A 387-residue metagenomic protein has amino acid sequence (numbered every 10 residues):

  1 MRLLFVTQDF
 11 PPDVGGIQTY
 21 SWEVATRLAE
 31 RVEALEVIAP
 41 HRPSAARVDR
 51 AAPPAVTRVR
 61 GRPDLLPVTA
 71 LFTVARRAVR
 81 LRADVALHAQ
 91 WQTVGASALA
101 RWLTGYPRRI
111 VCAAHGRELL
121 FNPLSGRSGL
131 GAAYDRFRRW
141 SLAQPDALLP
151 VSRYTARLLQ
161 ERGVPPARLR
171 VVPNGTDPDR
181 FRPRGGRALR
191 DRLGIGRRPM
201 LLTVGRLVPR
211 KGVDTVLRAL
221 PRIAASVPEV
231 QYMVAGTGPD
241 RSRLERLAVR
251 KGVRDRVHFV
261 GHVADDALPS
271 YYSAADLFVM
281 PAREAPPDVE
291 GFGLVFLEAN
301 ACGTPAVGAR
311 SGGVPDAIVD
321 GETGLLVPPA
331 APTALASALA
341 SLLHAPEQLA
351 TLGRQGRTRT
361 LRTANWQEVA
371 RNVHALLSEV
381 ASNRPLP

Functional and structural regions predicted by a protein language model:
L4, L149, I195-K211, L217-L220: Conserved donor-binding/catalytic core segment of Leloir-type glycosyltransferases
V68-T69, R108-V111, R117-A143: Nucleotide-sugar donor phosphate/pyrophosphate-binding loop at the beta->alpha transition of glycosyltransferases
H88-V94: Short His-centered aromatic/hydrophobic patch
Y154, G175: Carbohydrate-associated surface elements
R182-I195: A short helix/loop element that forms part of the nucleotide-sugar donor recognition site in Leloir-type
E229, R256, S341, Q348-T363 (+1 more regions): A short, well-ordered alpha-helix in the C-terminal region of glycosyltransferases
S242-A267: Nucleotide-activated donor-binding/catalytic signature segment of Leloir-type glycosyltransferases, i.e., the conserved
D320-G321, L325-P332, S341-E347: Conserved acidic donor-binding segment of nucleotide-sugar-dependent glycosyltransferases
